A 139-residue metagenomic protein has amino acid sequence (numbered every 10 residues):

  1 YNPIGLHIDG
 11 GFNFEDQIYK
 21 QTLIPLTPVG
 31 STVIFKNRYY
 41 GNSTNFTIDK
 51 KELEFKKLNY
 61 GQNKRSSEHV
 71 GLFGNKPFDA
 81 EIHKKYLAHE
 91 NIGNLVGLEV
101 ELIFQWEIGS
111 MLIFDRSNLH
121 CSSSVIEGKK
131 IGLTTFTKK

Functional and structural regions predicted by a protein language model:
Y1-N118, S123-K139: Catalytic core of non-heme Fe(II) oxygenases with the double-stranded beta-helix
